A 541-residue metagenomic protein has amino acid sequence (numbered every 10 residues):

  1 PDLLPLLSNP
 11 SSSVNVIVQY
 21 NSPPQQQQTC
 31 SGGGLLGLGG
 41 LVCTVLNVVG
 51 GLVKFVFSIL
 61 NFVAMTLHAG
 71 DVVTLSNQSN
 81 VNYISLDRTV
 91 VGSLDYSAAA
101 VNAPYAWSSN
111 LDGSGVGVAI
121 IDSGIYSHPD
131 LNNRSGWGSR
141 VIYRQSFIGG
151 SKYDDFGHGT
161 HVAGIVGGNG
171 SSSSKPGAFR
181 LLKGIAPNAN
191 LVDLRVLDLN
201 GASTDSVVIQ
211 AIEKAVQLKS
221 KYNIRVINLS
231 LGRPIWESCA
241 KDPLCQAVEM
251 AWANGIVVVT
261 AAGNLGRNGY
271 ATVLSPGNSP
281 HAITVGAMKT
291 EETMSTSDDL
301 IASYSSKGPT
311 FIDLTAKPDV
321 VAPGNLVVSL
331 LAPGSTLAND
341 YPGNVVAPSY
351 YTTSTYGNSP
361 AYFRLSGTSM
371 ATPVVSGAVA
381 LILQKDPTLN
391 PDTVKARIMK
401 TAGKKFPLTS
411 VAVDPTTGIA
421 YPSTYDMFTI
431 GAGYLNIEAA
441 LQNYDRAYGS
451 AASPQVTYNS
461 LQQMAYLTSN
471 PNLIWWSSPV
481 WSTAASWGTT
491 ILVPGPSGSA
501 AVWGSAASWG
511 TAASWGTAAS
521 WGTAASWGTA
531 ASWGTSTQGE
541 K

Functional and structural regions predicted by a protein language model:
P1-L111, V116-G117, P129, G136 (+12 more regions): Autoinhibitory N-terminal propeptides
D2-P5, A178, L182-K183, I224-S230 (+7 more regions): C-terminal subdomain of the subtilisin-like protease fold in secreted/lumenal serine endopeptidases
S11, L35-L41, V49-L52, W107-Q145 (+11 more regions): Subtilisin-like serine protease catalytic core
A106, G177-L181, L244-V248, G269-V273 (+1 more regions): Short beta-alpha junctions and helix-cap segments that line functional grooves
D122, G263, G367: Active-site glycine-centered loops adjacent to acidic/histidine catalytic or metal-binding residues that shape
G167-G168, E213-K214, S376-Q384: Short glycine/serine- and small hydrophobic-enriched flexible loop segments
A240-V258: Catalytic-core regions built around general acid/base machinery
G277-S376, A380, A439, P471 (+2 more regions): Extracellular S/T/G-rich loop segment that most often corresponds to the catalytic His/Ser-adjacent loop
